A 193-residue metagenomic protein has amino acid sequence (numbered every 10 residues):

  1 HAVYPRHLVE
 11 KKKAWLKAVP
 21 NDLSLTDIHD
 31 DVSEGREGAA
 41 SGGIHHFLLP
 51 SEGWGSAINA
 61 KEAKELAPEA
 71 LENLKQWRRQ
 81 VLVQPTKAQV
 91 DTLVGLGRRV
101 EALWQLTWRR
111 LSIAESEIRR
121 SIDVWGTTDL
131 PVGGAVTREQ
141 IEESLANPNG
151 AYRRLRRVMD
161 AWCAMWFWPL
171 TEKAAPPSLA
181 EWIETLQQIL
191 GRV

Functional and structural regions predicted by a protein language model:
H1-V193: Charged, often flexible domain-edge or linker segments that flank or initiate folded functional domains
